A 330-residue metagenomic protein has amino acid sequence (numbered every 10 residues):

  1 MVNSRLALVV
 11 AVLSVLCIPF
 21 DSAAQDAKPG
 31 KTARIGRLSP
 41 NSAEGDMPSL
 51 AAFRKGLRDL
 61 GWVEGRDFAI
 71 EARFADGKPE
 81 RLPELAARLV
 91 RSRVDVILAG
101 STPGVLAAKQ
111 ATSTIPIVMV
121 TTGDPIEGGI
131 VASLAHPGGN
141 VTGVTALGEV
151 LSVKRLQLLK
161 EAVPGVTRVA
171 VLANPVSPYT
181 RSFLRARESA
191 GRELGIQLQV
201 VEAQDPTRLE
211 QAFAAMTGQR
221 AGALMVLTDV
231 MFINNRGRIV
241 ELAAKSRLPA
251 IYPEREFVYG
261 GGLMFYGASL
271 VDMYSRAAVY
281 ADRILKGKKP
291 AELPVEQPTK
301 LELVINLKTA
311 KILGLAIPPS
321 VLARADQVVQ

Functional and structural regions predicted by a protein language model:
M1-Q330: Short hydrophobic alpha-helices and adjacent helix-cap/hinge residues
